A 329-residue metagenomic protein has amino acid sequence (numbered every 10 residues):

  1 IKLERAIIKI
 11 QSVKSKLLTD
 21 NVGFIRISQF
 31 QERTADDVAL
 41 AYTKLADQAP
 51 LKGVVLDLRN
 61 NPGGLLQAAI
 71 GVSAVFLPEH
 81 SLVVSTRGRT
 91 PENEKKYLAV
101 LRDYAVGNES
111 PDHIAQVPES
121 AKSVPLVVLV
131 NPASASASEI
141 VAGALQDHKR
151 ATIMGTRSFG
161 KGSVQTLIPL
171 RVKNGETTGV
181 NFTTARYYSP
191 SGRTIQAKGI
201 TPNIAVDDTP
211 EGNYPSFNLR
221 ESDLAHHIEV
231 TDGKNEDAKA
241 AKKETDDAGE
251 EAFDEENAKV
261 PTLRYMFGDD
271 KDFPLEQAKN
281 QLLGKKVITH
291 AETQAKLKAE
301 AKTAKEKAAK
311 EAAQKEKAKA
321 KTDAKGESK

Functional and structural regions predicted by a protein language model:
K2-E4, K9-K329: C-terminal "post-core" interaction segments
